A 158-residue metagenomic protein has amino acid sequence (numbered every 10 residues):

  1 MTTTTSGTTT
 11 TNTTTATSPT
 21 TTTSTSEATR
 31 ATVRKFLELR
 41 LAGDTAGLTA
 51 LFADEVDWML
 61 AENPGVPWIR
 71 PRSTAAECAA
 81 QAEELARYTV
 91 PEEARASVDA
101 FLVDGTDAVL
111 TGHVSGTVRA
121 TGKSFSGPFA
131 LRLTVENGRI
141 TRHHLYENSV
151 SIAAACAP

Functional and structural regions predicted by a protein language model:
M1-A50, D54, A157: Short, low-complexity N-terminal intrinsically disordered segments enriched in polar/charged residues
T2-T5, T22, E83-P158: A beta-strand edge to alpha-helix "cap/lid" segment located at domain peripheries
T22-T23, L41, E55-E62, T74 (+2 more regions): Short amphipathic alpha-helical segments, especially helix-boundary/capping motifs
T22-T25, P67-P71, G122: Alpha-helix initiation/capping motif
V33, L37-R40, F52, L60 (+3 more regions): Hydrophobic alpha-helical core bundles mediating ligand binding, dimerization, or RNAP-core interactions
V33-F36, L48, V56, T74 (+4 more regions): Hydrophobic pocket/interface hotspot
D54-V103: A solvent-exposed, acidic/Ser-Thr-rich amphipathic alpha-helical stretch
